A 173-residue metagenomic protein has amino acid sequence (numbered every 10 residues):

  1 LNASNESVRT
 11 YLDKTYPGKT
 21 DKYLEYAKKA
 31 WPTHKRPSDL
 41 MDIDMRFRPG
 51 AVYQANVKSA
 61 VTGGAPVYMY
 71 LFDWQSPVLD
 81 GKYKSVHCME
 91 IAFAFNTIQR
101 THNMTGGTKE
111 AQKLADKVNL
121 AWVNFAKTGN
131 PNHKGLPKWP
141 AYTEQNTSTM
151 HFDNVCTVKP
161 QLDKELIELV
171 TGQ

Functional and structural regions predicted by a protein language model:
L1-K109: Substrate-gating cap/lid region and adjacent catalytic-acid/histidine neighborhood within extracellular/lumenal
H34, R46, V57-V67, Q75-V78 (+2 more regions): Alpha/beta-hydrolase-fold serine-hydrolase catalytic core, especially in secreted/extracellular enzymes
